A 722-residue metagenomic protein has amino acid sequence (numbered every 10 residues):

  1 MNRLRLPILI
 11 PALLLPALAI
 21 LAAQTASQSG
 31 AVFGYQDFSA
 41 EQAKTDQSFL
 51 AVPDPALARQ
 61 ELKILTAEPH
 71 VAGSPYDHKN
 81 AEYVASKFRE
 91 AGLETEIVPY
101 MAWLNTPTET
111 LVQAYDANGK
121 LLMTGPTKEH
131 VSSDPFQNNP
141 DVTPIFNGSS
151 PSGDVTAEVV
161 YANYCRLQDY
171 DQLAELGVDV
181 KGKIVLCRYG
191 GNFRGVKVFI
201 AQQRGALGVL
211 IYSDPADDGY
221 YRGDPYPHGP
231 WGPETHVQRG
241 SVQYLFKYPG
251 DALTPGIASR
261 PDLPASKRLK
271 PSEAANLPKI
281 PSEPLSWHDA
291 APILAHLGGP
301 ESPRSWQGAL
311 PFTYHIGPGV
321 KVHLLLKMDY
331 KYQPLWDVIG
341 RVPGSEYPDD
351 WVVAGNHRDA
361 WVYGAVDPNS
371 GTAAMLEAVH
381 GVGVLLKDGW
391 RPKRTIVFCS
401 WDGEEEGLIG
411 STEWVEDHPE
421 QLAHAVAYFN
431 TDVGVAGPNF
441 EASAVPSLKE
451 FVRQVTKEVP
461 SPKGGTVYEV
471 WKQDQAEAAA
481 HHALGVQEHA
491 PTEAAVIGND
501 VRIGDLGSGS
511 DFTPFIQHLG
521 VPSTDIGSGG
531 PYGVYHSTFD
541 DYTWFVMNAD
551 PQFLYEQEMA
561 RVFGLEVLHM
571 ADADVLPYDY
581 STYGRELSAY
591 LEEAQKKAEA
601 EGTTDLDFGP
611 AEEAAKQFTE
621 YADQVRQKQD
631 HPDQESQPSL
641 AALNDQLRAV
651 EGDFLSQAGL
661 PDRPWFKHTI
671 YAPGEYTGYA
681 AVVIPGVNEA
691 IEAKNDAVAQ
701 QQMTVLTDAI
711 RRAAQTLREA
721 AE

Functional and structural regions predicted by a protein language model:
L9-I20: Bacterial N-terminal signal peptides
T25-A40, A51, K63-D179, P215 (+3 more regions): Noncatalytic luminal/extracellular "stalk/propeptide" segments of secretory-pathway proteins
K44-V52, T66-P75, I145-S150, I184-G191 (+10 more regions): Second-shell loop/turn segments in exported
V52, M123, P233-E301, Y347 (+6 more regions): Metal-dependent peptidase/peptidase-like ectodomains
D134-Q172, Y248-V366, E377-H380, V384-D388: Soluble metallo-hydrolase cores and metallopeptidase-like ectodomains found primarily in the secretory/periplasmic
V159-W231, S345, D349, W361 (+3 more regions): A conserved hydrophobic secondary-structure block that centers on an alpha-helix together with its immediately flanking
P215, V338, A354-L408, F563-E566: Alpha-helical metal-binding/catalytic segments enriched in His/Glu/Asp
P531, Q557, R561-E722: C-terminal non-catalytic alpha-helical accessory regions
